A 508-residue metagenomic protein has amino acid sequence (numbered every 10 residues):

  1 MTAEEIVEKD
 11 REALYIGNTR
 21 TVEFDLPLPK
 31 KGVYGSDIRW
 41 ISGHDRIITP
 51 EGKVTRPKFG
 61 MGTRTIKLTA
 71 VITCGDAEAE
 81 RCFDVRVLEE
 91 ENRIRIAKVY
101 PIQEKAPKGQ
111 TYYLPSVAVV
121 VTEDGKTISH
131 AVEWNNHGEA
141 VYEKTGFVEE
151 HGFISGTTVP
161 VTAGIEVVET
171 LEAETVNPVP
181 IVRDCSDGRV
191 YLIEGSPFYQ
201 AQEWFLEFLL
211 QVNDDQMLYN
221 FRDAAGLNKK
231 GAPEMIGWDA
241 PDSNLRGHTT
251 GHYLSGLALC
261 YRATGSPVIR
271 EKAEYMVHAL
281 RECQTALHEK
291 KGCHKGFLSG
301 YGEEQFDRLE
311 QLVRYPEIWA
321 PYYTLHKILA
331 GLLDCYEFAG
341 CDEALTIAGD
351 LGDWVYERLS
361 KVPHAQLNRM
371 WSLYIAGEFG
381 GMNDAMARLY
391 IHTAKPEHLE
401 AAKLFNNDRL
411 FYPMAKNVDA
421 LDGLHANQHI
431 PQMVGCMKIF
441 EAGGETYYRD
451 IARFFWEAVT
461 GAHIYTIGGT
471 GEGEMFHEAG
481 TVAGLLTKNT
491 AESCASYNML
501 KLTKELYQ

Functional and structural regions predicted by a protein language model:
M1-R39, N92-K126: Solvent-exposed, low-complexity, repeat-rich "mucin-like" stalks and linkers
I6-V7, R39, E78-V85: Non-catalytic accessory segments flanking P-loop/AAA+ NTPase cores
E8, L14-N18, F24-L26, P57-M61 (+3 more regions): N-terminal low-complexity, Ser/Thr/acidic repeat segments characteristic of secreted and surface-exposed proteins
L28, I48, V54, F221 (+1 more regions): Short clusters of hydrophobic/aromatic residues that line enzyme substrate/ligand-binding pockets
R39-V71, D124-V168: Serine/threonine-rich, repeat-prone extracellular segments and beta-strand-based repeat modules of secreted/surface
G75-A79, V159, C283-A286: Short helix C-cap/helix-to-loop transition motifs enriched in small/turn-promoting residues
A79-E89, V161-E169: C-terminal edge beta-strand
E172-Q508: Glycan-recognition and catalytic cores of secretory/periplasmic carbohydrate-active enzymes
